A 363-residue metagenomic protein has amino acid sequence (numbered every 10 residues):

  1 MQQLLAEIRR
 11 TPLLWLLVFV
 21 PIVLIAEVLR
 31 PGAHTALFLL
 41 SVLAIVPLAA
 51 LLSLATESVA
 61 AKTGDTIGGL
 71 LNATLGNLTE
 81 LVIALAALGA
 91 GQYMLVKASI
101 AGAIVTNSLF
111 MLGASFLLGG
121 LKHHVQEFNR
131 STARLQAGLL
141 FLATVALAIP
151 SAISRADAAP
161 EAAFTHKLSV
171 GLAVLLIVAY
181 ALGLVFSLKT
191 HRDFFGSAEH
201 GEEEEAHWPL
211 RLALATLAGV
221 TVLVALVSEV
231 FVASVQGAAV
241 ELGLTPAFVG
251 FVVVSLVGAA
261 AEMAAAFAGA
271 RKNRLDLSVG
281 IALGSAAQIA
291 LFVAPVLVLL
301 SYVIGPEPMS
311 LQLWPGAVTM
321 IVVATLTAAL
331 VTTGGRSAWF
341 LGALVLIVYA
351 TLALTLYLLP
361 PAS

Functional and structural regions predicted by a protein language model:
M1-S363: Hydrophobic alpha-helical segments, chiefly the membrane-spanning helices and signal/signal-anchor peptides
